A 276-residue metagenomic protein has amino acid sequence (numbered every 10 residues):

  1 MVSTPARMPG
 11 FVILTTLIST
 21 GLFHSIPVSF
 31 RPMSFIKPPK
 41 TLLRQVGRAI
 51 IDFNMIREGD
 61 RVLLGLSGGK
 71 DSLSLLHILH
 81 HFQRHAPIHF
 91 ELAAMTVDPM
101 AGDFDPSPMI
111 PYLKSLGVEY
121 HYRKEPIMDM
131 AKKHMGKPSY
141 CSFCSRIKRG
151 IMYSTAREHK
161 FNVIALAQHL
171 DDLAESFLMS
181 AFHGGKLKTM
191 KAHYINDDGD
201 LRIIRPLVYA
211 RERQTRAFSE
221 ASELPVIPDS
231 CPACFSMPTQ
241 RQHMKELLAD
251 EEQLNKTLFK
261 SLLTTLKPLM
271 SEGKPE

Functional and structural regions predicted by a protein language model:
V2-V12, L17, V28: Short amphipathic, helix-prone segments within low-complexity/disordered or flexible regions
R31-M179, H183, R213-A221, G273: ATP-dependent adenylation/nucleotidyltransferase module used to activate substrates
L92, D172-D250: Catalytic subdomain that performs nucleotidyl-dependent activation
P99-A101, I127-D129, Y194-D197, A210 (+2 more regions): Residue-level detector of flexible, active-site-proximal loop/helix-junction positions within diverse enzyme catalytic
H243, L247-L269: An accessory alpha-helical subdomain
